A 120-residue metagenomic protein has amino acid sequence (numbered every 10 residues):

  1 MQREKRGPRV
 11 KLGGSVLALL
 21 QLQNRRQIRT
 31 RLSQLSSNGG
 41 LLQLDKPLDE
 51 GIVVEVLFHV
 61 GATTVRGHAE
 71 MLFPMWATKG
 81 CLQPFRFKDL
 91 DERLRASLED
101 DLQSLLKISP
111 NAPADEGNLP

Functional and structural regions predicted by a protein language model:
M1, I52-V56, A69-M71: Short structured motifs
M1-L35, E99-P120: N-terminal helix initiation/capping motif
G13-S15, P47-E50, L82-D100: Short solvent-exposed strand/turn elements
V16-E50, E55, P84: Short strand-loop-strand
T30, G67-F73: Short beta-strand-centered aromatic/proline hotspots
S37, P74-K79: Short, conserved beta-turn/loop elements at beta-strand boundaries and strand-helix junctions
H59-T64: Short, charged beta-turn/beta-strand-edge "cap" motif at the junction between a beta-strand and an adjacent loop
